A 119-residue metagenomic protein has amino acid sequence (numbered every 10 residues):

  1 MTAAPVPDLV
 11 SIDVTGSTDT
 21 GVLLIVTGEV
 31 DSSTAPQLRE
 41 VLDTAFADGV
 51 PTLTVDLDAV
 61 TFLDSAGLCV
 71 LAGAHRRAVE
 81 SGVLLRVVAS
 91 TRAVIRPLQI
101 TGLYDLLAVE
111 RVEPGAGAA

Functional and structural regions predicted by a protein language model:
M1-T61, G73-A119: STAS-like cytosolic regulatory interaction modules
